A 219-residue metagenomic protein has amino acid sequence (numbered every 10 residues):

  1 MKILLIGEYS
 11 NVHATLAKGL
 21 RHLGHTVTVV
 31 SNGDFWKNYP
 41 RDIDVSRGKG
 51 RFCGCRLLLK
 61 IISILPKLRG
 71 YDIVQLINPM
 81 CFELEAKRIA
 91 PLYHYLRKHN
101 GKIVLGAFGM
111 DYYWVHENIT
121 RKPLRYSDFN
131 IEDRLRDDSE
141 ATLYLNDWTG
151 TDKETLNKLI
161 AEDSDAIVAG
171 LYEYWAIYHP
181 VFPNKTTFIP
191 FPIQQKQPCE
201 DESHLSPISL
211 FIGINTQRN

Functional and structural regions predicted by a protein language model:
M1-I43, K98-K102, E162-A166: N-terminal subdomain of nucleotide-sugar transferases
K2-I6, P66-R88, K102-G106: Short N-terminal targeting/anchoring amphipathic segment
V12-T15, W36-Y39, F82-E85, D111-H116 (+3 more regions): Short catalytic/ligand-binding loop motif for oxyanion handling, primarily in non-cytosolic enzymes, centered on
R41, L105-T151: Acceptor-binding helix/loop patch of EC 2.4 sugar-transfer enzymes, predominantly nucleotide-sugar-dependent
S46-K67: Glycine-rich, highly charged phosphate/nucleotide-binding loops
L68, R97, I119-R125, N157-E162: A conserved, positively charged/aromatic
V115, L145-T186: A short, active-site helix/loop in glycosyltransferases that binds the activated sugar's phosphate group
I189, I193, Q197-N219: Conserved donor-binding/catalytic core segment of Leloir-type glycosyltransferases
